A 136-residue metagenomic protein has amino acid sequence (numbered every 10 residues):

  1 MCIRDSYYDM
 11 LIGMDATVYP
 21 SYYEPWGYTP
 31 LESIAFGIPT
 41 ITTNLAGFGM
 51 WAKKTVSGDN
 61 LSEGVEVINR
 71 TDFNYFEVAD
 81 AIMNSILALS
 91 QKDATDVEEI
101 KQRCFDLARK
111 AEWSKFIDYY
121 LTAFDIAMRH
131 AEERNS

Functional and structural regions predicted by a protein language model:
M1-I3: Short, small-residue-biased leader/transition segments that mark boundaries at the very start of proteins
S6: Short acidic active-site motifs
D9-G13: Short alpha-helical donor nucleotide-sugar binding micro-motif in glycosyltransferases
Y22: Aromatic "clamp/platform" in nucleotide-sugar-dependent glycosyltransferases that forms part of the donor/acceptor
W26-Q102, D106-A108: Catalytic binding pocket for nucleotide-activated donors in carbohydrate/polymer assembly enzymes
W113-S136: C-terminal alpha-helical cap of glycosyltransferases
